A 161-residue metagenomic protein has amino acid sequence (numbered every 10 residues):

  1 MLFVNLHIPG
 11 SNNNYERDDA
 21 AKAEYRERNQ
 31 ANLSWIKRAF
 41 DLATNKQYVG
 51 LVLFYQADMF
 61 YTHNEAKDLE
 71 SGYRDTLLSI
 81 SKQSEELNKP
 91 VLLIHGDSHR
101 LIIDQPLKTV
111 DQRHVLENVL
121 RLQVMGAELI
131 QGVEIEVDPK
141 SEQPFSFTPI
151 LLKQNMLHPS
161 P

Functional and structural regions predicted by a protein language model:
M1, S11, D41, K140: Residue-level marker of positions within ordered structural domains that often coincide with functionally constrained
M1-F3, S34-W35, L93-H95, G132 (+2 more regions): Broad hydrophobic/π-residue packing in well-ordered secondary structure
M1-G10, F54, N118-V124: Active-site-proximal beta-strand elements of phosphoester/diester hydrolases
L2-L6, D19-L107: His/acidic metal-ligating clusters that form di-metal
P9-N13, A57-Y61, D97-L101, G126-I130 (+1 more regions): Solvent-exposed loop/turn segments at secondary-structure junctions within structured extracellular/periplasmic domains
E16: Divalent cation-coordinating acidic motifs and surrounding scaffolds that mediate Ca2+/Mg2+/Mn2+/Zn2+-dependent binding
R100-P161: Binuclear metal-dependent phosphoesterase catalytic core
